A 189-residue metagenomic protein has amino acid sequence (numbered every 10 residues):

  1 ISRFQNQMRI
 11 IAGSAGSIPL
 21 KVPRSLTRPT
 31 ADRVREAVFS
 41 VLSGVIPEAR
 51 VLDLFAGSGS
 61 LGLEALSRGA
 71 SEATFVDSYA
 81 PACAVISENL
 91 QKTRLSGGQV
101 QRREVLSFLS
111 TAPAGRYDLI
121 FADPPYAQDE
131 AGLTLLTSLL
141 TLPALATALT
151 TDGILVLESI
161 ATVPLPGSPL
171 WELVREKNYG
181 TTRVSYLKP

Functional and structural regions predicted by a protein language model:
I1-P189: Class I S-adenosyl-L-methionine-dependent methyltransferase catalytic core
